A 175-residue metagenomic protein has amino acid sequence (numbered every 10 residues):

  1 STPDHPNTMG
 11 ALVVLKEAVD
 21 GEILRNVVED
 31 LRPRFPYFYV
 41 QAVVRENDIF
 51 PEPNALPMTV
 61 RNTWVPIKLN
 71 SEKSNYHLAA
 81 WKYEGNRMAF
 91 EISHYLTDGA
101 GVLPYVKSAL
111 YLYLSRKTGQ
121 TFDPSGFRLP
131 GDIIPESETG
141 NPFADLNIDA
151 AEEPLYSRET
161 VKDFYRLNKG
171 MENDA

Functional and structural regions predicted by a protein language model:
S1-D4, M9-V14: N-terminal low-complexity, Ser/Thr- and acidic-residue-enriched intrinsically disordered segments
V13-P33, V40-A175: Soluble acyl-CoA-dependent acyltransferase catalytic core bearing the H(X)4D motif
